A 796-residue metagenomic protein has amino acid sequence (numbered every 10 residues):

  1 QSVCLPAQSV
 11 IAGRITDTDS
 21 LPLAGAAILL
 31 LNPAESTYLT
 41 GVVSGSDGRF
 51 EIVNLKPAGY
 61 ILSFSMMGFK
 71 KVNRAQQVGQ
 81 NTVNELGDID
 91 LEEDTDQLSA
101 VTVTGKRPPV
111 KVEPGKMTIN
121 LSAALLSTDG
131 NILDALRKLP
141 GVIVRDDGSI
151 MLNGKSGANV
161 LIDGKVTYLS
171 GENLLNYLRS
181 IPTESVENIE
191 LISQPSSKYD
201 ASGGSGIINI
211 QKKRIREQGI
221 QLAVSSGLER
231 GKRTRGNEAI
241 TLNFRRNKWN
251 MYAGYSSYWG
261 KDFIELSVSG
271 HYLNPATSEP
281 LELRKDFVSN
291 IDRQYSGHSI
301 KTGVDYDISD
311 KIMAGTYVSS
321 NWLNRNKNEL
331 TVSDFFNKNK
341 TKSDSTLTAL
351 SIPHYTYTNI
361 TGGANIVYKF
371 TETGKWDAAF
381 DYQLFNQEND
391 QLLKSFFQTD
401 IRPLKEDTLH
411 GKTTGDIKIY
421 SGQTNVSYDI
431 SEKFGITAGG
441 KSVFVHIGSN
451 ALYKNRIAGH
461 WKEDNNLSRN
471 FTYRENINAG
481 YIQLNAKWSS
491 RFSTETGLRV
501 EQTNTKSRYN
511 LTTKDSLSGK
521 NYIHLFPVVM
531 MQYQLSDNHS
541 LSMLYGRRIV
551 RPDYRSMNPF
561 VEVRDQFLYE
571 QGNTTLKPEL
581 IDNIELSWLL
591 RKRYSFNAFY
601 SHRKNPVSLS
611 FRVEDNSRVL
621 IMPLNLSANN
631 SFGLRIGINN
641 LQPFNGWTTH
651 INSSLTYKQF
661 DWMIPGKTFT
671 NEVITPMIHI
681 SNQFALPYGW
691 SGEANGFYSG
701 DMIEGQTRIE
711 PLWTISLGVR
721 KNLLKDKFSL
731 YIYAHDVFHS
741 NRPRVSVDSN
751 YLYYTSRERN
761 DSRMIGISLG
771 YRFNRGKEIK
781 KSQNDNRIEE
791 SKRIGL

Functional and structural regions predicted by a protein language model:
L21, A27-L31, S65-M67, G79 (+6 more regions): Short, acidic, small-residue-rich periplasmic hinge/interaction motif at the N-terminus of Gram-negative outer-membrane
P33-R49: Short, acidic Ser/Thr/Gly-rich low-complexity loop/linker segments typical of extracellular and cell-surface proteins
V53, I132, K165-S193: Short acidic/polar hinge/loop motifs at secondary-structure boundaries that mediate gating or recognition
N84-D90, I132-A135, L174-Y177, L191 (+2 more regions): N-terminal periplasmic accessory domains that precede and gate Gram-negative outer-membrane beta-barrel machines
S299-L323, S351-Y509, Q534-N538, Y594-F596 (+1 more regions): Face-selective signature of the C-terminal outer-membrane beta-barrel domain
I419-S421, L467-R469, K577, N583 (+3 more regions): Outer membrane beta-barrel strand-and-loop segments of large Gram-negative receptors, especially TonB-dependent
H460, N504-K506, Y533, D537-N583 (+2 more regions): Surface-exposed extracellular loop regions of Gram-negative outer-membrane beta-barrel proteins, predominantly
R469-I477, K520, I549-A598, H602 (+2 more regions): Outer-membrane beta-barrel signature, preferentially recognizing the C-terminal barrel domain of Gram-negative
